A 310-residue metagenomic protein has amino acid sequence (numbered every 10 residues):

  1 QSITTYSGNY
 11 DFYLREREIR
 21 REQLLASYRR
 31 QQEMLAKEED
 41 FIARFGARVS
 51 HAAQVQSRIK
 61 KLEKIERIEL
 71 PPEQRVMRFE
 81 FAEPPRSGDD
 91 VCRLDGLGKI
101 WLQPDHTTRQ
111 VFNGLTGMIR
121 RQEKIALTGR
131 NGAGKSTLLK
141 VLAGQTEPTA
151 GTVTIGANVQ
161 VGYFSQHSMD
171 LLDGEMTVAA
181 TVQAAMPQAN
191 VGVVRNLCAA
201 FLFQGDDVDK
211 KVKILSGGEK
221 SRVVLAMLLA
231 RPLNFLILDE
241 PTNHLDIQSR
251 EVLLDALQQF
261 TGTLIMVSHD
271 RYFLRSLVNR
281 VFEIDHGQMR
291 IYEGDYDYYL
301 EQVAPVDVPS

Functional and structural regions predicted by a protein language model:
Q1-A26, R75, F81-S310: ABC ATP-binding cassette signature C-motif
E22-D40, R44-G46, H51-K60, R75-V76 (+2 more regions): ABC ATPase nucleotide-binding domains
F45-R48, I68, G144-Q145: Generic structural signal for alpha-helix termini and adjacent loop/cap motifs
K60-E63, C92: Generic structural signal for well-ordered, non-transmembrane alpha-helical segments in soluble/cytosolic regions
K64-E73: Amphipathic alpha-helical coiled-coil segments
